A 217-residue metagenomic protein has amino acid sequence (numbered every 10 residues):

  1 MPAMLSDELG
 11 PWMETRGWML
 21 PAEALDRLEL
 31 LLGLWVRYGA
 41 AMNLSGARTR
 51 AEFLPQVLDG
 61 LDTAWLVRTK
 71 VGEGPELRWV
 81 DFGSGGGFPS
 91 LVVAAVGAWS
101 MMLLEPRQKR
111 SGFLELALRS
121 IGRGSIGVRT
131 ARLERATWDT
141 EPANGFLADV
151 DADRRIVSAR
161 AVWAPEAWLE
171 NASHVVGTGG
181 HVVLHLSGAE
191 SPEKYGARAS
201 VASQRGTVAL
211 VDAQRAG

Functional and structural regions predicted by a protein language model:
M1-V80, K109-R110, L116-I126: Class I SAM-dependent transferase core
P55, V71-G72, A95, W99 (+1 more regions): Generic secondary-structure boundary signal with a strong preference for alpha-helix termini
V80-G87: Class I SAM-dependent methyltransferase "Motif I" SAM/SAH-binding loop
F88-V92, W99-G217: S-adenosylmethionine
